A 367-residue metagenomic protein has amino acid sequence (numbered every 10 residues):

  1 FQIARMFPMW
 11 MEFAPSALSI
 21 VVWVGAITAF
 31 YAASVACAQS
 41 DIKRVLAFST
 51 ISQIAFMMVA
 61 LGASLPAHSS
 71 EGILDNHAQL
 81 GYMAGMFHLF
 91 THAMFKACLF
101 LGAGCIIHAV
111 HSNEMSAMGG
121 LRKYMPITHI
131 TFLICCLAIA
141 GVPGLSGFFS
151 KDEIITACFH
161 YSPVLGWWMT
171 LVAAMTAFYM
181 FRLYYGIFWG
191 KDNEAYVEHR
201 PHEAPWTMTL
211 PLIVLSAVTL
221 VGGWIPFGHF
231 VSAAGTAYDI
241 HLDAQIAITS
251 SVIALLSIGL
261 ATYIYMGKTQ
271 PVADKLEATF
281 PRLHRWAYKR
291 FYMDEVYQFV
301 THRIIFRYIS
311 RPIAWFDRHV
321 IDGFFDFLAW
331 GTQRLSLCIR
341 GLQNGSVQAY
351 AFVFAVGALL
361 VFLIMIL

Functional and structural regions predicted by a protein language model:
F1-E203, S216-V218, W224: Hydrophobic transmembrane alpha-helices and their helix-loop junctions in integral membrane proteins
Q2, F132-L133, L212-G222, S257 (+1 more regions): Hydrophobic alpha-helical transmembrane segments of multi-pass integral membrane proteins
T50, P205-A217, D326, V347-V353: Select subsegments of transmembrane alpha-helices in polytopic membrane proteins, especially boundary-proximal
K96-L99, A174-L183, A254-K275: Hydrophobic alpha-helical membrane-embedded segments
C135-I139, P211-P226, R290, I305-W315: Hydrophobic alpha-helical membrane-insertion segments
I139-G144, L220-F227, T262-M266, F362-I366: Alpha-helical transmembrane segments of multi-pass membrane proteins
P201-L260: Hard-cation-handling environments
G228-I246, M266-L367: Aromatic-capped, Gly/Pro-kinked transmembrane alpha-helices
